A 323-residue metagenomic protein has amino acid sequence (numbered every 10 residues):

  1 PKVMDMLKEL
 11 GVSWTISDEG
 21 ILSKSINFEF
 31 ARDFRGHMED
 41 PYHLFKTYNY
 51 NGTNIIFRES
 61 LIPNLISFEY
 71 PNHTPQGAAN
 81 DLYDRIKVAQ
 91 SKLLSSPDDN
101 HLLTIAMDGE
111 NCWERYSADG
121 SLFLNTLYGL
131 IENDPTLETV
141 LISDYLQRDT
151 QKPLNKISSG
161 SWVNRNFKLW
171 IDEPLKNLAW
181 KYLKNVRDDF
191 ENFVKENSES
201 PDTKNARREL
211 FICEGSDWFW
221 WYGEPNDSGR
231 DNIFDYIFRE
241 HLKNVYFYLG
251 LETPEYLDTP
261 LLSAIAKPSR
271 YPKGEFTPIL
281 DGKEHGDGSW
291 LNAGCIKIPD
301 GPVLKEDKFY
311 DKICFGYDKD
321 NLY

Functional and structural regions predicted by a protein language model:
P1, D119-F123, K305-D307: Short, glycine/acidic-rich beta->alpha junctions
P1, G20, S143-L146: Short, solvent-exposed turn/loop segments enriched in Gly/Ser/Thr/Pro and often Arg
P1-V3, D40-Y42, K308-D311: Short alpha-helical segments and helix-capping/turn motifs at coil-helix boundaries
D5-N49: Acidic, His- and aromatic-enriched active-site or binding-groove loops in soluble protein domains that engage sugars
K8-G11, Y50-N51, P97-N100, N205 (+2 more regions): Short, well-ordered loop/turn elements at secondary-structure boundaries
S17-E19, R58-E59, D108, K283: Structured loops at beta-to-helix junctions and adjacent beta-edge loops in soluble globular domains
A31-I66, Y70-Y271: Active-site and substrate-binding clefts of carbohydrate-active enzymes
Y256-Y323: Order/disorder boundary and secretion-linked terminal/linker segments
